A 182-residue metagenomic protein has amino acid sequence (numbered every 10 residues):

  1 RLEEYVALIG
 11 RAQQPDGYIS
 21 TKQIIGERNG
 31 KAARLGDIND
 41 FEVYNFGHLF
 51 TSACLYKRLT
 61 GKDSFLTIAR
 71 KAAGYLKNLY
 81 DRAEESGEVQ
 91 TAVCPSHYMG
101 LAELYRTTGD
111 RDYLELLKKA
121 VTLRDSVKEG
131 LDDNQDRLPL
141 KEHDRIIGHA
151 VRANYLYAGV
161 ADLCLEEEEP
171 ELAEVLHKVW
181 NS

Functional and structural regions predicted by a protein language model:
R1-S182: Glycan-recognition and catalytic cores of secretory/periplasmic carbohydrate-active enzymes
